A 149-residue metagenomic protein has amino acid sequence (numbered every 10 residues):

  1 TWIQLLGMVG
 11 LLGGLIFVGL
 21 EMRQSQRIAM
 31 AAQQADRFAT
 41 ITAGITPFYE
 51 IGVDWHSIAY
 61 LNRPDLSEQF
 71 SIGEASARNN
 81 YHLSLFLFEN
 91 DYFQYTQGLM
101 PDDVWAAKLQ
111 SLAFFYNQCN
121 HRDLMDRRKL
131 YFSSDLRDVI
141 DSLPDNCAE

Functional and structural regions predicted by a protein language model:
T1-A32: Membrane-embedded hydrophobic alpha-helical segments
R23-E149: Amphipathic alpha-helical "stem/stalk" segments
